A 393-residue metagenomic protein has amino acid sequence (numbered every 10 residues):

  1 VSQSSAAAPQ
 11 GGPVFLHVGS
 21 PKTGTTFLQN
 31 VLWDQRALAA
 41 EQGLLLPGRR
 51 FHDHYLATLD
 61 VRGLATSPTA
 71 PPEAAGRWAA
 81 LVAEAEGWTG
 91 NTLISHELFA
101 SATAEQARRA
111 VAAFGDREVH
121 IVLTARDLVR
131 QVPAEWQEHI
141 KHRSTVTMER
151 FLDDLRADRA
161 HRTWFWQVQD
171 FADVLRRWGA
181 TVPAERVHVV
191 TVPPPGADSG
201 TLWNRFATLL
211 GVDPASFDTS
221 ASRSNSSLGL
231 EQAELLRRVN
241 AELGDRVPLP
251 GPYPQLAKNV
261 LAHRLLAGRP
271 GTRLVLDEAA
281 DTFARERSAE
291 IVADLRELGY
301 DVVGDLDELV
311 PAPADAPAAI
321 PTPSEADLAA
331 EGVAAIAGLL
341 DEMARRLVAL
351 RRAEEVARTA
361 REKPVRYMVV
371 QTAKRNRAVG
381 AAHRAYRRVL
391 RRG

Functional and structural regions predicted by a protein language model:
V1-G393: Anion-recognition interface
